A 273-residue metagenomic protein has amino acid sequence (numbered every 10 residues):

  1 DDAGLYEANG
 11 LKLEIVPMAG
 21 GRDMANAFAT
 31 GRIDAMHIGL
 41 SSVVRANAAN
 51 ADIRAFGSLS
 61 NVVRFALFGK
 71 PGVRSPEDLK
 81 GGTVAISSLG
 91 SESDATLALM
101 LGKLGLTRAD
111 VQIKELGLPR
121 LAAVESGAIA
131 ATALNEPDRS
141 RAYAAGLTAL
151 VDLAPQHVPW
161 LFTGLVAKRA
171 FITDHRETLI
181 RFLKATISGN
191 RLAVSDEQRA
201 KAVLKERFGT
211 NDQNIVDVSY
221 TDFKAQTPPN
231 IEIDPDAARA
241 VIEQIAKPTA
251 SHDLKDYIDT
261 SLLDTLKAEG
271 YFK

Functional and structural regions predicted by a protein language model:
D1-E115, L121-S126, A130-E136, A149-L153 (+1 more regions): Short, glycine-/small- and polar/acidic-enriched structural segments that line small-molecule recognition paths
E7, N47, G102, Y143 (+2 more regions): Short polybasic/polar patches that bind polyanions
S41-S42, P119-F208: Pocket-lining segment of extracytoplasmic ligand-binding domains
V44, A98, S140, R239-E243: Predominant activation on well-ordered alpha-helical scaffold segments within soluble catalytic domains
K70, D152, K168, D259-D264: Helix N-cap / beta->alpha transition motif
G81, A144, D259: Phosphate-coordinating loops and pocket residues in cytosolic domains that bind phosphorylated ligands
T173-S251: Secondary-structure end/capping motifs
I242-K273: Conserved C-terminal helix/tail region of periplasmic/extracytoplasmic solute-binding proteins
